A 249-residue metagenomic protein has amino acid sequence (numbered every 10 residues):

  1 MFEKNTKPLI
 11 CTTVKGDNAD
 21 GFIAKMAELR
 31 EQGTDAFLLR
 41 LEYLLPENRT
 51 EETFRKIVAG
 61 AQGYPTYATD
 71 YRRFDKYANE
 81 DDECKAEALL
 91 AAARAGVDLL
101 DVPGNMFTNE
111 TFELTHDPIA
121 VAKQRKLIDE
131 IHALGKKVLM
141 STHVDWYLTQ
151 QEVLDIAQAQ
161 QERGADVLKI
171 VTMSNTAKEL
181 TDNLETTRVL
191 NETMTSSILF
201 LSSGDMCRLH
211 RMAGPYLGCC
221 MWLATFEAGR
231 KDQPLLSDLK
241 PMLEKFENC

Functional and structural regions predicted by a protein language model:
F2-A133, K137-L139, D145-Q150: Active-site beta->alpha loop and helix N-cap motifs at the rims of alpha/beta catalytic domains
G104-C249: Catalytic alpha/beta core domains of metabolic enzymes, predominantly
